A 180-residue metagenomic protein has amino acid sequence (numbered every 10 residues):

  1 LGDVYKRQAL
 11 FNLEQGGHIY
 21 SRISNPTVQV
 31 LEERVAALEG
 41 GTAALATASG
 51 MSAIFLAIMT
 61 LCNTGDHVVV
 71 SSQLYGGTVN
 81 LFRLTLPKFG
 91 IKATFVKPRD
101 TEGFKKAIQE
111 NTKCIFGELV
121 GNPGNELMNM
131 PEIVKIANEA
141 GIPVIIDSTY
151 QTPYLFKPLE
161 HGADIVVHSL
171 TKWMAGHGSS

Functional and structural regions predicted by a protein language model:
L1-Y5: Short, small-residue-biased leader/transition segments that mark boundaries at the very start of proteins
R7-F55, G77-T85: Conserved N-terminal alpha-helix of the aminotransferase class I/II PLP-enzyme fold
A44-S180: Conserved PLP-enzyme active-site core in the AAT-like
